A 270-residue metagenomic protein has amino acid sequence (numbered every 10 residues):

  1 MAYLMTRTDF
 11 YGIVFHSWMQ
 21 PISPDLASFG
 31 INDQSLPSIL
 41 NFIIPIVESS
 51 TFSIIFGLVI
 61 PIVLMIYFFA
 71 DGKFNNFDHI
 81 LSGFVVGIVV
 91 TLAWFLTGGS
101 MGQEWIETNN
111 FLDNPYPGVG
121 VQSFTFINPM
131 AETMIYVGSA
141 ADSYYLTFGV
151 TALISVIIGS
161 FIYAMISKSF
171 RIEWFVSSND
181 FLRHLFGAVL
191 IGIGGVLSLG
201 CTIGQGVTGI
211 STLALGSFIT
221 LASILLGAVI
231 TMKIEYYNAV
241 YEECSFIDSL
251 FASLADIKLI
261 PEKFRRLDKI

Functional and structural regions predicted by a protein language model:
M1-I270: Membrane-interfacial helix-loop segments of redox and metal-homeostasis proteins, especially TM-loop-TM junctions
